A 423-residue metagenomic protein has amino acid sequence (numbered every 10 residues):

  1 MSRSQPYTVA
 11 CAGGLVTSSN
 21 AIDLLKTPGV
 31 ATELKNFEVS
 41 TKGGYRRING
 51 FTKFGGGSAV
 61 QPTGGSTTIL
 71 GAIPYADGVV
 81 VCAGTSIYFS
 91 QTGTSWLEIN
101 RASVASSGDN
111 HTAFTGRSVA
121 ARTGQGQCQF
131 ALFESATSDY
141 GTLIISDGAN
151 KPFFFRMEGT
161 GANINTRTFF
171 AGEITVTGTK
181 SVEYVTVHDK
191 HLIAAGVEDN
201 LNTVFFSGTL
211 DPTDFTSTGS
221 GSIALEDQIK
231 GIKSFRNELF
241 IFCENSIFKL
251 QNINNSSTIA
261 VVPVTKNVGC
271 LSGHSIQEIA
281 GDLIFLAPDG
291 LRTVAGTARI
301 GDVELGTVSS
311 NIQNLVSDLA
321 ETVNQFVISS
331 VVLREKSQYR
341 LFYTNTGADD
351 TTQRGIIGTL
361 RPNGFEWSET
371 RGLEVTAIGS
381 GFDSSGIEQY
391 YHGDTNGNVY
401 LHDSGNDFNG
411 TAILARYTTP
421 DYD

Functional and structural regions predicted by a protein language model:
M1-T142, K266-D282, P288-D423: Beta-sheet repeat architectures centered on beta-propellers
V81-C82, I145, H191-G196, E238-C243 (+2 more regions): Short beta-strand motif characteristic of blades in beta-propeller domains
Y88, F153, I193, F240 (+4 more regions): Conserved hydrophobic/aromatic positions in well-ordered beta-strands
S90-Q91, D199-P212, L250: Conserved Ser/Thr-centered positions that define the repeating blades of beta-propeller domains
M157-V185: Asp-box/WD-like beta-propeller blade repeats and closely related beta-sheet repeat scaffolds
K180-N202, I223: Solenoidal tandem-repeat scaffolds enriched in leucines and small polar residues
T209-G221: A short, charged helix-loop
L239-T265: Surface-exposed extracellular loop regions of Gram-negative outer-membrane beta-barrel proteins
